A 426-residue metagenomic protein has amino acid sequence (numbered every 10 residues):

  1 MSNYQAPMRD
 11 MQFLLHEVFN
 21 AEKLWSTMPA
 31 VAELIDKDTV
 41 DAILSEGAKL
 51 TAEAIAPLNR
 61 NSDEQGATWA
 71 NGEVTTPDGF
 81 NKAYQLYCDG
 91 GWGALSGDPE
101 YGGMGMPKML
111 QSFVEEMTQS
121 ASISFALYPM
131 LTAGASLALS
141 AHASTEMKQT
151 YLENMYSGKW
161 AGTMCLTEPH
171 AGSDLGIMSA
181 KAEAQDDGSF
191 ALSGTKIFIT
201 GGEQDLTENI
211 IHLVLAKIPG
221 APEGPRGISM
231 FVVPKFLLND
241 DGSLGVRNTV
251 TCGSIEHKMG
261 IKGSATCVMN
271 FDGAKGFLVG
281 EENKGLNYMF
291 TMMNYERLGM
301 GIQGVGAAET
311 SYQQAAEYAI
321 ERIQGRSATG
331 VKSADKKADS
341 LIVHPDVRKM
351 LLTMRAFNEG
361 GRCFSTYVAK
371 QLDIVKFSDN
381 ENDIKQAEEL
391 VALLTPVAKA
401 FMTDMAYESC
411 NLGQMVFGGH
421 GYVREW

Functional and structural regions predicted by a protein language model:
M1-L127, E146, T150, D373: Amphipathic, small/basic residue-rich leader segments at the start of a protein or domain
S2-Q5, F19, I261, Y367 (+2 more regions): Alpha-helix capping/hinge segments and adjacent helical runs
F19-K49, A138-S144, V331-S333, S340 (+4 more regions): N-terminal leader/propeptide and maturation segments of large enzyme subunits in energy/redox metabolism and hydrolases
W25-M28, L278-M292, E321-H344, Q371-L390 (+1 more regions): Conserved catalytic-core motifs characterized by acidic clusters
Y128-T132, A143-A180, A184-Q185, A369-E388 (+1 more regions): Internal maturation/activation junctions in enzymes
S189, S193-R247: A short core secondary-structure module
F198-T200, L237-G253, K258, A265-E296 (+1 more regions): A glycine-rich, basic-preceded beta-loop-alpha segment at the flavin cofactor/substrate interface of flavin-utilizing
R297-S378: Extended amphipathic alpha-helical segments enriched in small hydrophobics
